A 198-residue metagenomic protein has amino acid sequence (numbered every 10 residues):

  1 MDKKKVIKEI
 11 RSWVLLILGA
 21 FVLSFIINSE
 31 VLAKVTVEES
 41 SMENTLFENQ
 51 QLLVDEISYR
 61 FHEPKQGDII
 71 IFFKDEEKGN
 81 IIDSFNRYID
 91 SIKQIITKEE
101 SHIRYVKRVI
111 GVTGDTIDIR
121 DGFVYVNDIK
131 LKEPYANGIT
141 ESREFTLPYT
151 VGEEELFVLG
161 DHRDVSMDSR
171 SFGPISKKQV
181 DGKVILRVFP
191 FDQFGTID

Functional and structural regions predicted by a protein language model:
M1-R104, K178-D198: Protein maturation boundaries and topogenic segments
Q51, I69, T116, E155-L156: Residue-level marker of beta-strand positions
R104-I129: Mid-length scaffold segments of soluble, non-membrane domains
V126-E144: PP2C/PPM family metal-dependent serine/threonine protein phosphatase catalytic domain, recognizing the conserved
I139-E155: Acidic loop->beta-strand submotif enriched in PP2C/PPM serine/threonine phosphatases
G160: Phosphate/adenylate-binding glycine loop and adjacent helical scaffold
S166-S171: Active-site loop architecture of trypsin-fold serine endopeptidases
